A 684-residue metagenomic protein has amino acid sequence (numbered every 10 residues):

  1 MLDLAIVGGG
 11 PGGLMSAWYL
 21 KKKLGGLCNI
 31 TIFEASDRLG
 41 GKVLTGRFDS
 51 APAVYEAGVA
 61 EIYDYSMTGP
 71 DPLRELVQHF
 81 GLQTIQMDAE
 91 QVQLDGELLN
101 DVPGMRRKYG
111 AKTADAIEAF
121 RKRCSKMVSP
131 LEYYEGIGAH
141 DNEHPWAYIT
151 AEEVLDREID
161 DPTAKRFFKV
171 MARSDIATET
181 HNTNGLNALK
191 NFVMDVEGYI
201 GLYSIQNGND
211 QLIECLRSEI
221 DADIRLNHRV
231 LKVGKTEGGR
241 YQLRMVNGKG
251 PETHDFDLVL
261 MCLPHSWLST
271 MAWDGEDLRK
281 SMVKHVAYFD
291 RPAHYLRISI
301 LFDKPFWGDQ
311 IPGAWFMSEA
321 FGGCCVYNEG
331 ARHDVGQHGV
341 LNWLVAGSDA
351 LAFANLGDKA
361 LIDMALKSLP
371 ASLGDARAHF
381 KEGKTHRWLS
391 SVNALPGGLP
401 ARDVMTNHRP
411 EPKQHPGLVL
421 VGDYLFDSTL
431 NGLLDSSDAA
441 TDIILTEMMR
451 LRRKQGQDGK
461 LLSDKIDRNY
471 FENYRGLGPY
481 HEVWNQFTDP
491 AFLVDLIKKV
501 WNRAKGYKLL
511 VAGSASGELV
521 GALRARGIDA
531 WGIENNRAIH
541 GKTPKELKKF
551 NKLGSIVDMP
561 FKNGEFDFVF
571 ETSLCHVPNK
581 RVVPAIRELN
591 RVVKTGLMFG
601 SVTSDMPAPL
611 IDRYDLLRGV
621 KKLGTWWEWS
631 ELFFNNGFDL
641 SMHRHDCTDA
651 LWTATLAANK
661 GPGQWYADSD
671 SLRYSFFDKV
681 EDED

Functional and structural regions predicted by a protein language model:
L2, M15, K23, R47 (+1 more regions): Conserved flavin/dinucleotide-binding core of flavoenzymes
K21-D49: Glycine-rich FAD pyrophosphate-binding loop
Y55-G58, L597-K621: Short, glycine-/aromatic-enriched active-site segment of Class I SAM-dependent methyltransferases
V77-T183, K454: Mobile amphipathic helical/loop "lid" adjacent to a hydrophobic cofactor/ligand pocket
E132-R229, T236-Y241, D255, W267 (+2 more regions): Active-site/ligand-binding neighborhood in enzyme catalytic cores
H228-V345, A352, S372: Mid-domain catalytic core of redox enzymes that form a hydrophobic substrate pocket/lid adjacent to a catalytic redox
R452-D558, I586, D670-D682: Conserved N-terminal segment of class I S-adenosyl-L-methionine
V583-L597: A short glycine-rich, Lys/Arg-flanked "PGG" loop and its adjoining helix->strand segment in the class I
